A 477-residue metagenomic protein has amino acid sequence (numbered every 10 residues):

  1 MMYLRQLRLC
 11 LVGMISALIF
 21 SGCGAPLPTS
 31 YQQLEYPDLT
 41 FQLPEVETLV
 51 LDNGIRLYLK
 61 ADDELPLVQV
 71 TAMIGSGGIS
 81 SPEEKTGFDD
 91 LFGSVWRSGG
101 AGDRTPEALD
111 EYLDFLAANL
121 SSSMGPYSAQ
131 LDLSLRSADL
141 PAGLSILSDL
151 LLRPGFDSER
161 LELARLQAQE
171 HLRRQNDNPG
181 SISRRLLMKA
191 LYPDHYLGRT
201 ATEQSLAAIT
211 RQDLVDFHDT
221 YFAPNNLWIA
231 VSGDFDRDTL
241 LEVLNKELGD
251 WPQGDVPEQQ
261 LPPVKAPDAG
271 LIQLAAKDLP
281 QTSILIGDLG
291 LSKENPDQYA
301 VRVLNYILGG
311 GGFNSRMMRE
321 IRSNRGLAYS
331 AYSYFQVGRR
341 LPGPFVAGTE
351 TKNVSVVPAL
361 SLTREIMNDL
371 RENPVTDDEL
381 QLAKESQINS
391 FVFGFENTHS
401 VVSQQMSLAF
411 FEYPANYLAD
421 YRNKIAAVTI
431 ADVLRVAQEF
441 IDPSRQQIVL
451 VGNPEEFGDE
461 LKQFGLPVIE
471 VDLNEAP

Functional and structural regions predicted by a protein language model:
I19-G22: C-terminal motif of bacterial Sec signal peptides marking the signal peptidase cleavage site
G24-T29, Q33-L34, L109-F217, P263 (+2 more regions): Acidic/histidine-enriched segments that form metal/cofactor-coordinating and catalytic pocket/exosite environments
L27-L34, W228-S292, L450-P477: An aromatic/glycine/proline-enriched structural segment found at the starts of mature extracellular/organellar domains
S30-E47, M188-L227, D255, Q259-V264 (+2 more regions): Histidine-acidic residue clusters that define the catalytic metal-binding segment of zinc metallopeptidase domains
Q69-S134, D177, Y196-T200, G312-Y329 (+1 more regions): M16/MPP (pitrilysin/insulinase) zinc-metallopeptidase core fold and M16-derived inactive scaffolds
S98-D103, L133-R165, G311, V337-G394 (+2 more regions): M16/insulysin-pitrilysin zinc metalloprotease superfamily fold
Q167-R184, P263-T282, R319-A328, N373 (+1 more regions): Short acidic/His-enriched helical or mixed secondary-structure segments at domain edges of catalytic enzymes and some
R185, R211-E247, R445-Q447: Non-catalytic, conformational "gating/processing" segments within enzyme and secreted inhibitor domains
